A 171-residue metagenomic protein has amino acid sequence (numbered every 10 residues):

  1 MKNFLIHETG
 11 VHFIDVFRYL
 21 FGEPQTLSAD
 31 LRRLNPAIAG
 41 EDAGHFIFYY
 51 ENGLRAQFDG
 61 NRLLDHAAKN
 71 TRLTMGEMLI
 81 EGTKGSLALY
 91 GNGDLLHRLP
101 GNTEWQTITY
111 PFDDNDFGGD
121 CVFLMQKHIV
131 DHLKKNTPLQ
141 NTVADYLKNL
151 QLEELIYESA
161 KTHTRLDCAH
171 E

Functional and structural regions predicted by a protein language model:
M1-V11: Conserved anion/nucleotide-ligand pocket segment
E8, I14-G93, F123-K135: Contiguous beta-strand/loop segments that form the cofactor/metal-binding neighborhood of enzyme cores
A39, E51, H128-E171: C-terminal helix-rich "cap/oligomerization" subdomain common to oxidoreductases
A56-F58, Q106, L139, L166: Short beta-strand segments
D59, Y90-G91, T109, T142 (+1 more regions): Short linear motifs in exposed loops
H66, T107-F117: C-terminal "lid/loop" region of Rossmann-like NAD(P)-dependent oxidoreductases
M78, G93-E104: Short polybasic amphipathic segments
D114-Q126: Active-site loop of classical SDR/Rossmann-like NAD(P)-dependent oxidoreductases, centered on the catalytic Tyr-X3-Lys
